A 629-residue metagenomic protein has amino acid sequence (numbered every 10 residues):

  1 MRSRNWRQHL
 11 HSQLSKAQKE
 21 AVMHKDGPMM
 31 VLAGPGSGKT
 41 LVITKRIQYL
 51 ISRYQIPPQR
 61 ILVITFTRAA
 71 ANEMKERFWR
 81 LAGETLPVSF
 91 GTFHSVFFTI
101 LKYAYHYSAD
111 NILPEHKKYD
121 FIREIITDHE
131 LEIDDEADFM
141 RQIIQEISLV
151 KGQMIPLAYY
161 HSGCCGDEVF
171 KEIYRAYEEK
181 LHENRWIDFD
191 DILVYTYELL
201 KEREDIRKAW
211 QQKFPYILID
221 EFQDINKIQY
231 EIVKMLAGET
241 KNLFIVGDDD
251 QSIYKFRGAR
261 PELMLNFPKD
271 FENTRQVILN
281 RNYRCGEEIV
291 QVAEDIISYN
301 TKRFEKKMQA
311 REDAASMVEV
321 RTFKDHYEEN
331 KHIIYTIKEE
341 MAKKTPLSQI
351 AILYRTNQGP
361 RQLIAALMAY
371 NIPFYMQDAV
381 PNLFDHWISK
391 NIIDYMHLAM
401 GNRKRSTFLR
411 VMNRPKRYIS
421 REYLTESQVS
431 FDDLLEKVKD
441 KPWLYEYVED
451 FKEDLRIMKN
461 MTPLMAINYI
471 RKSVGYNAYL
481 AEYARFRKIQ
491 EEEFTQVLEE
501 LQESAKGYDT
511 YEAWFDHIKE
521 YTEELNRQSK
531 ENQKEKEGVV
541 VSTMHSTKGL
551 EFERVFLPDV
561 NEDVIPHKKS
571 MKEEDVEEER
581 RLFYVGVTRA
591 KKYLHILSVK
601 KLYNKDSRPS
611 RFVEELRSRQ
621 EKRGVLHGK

Functional and structural regions predicted by a protein language model:
M1-N111, K208, Q291-E294, T588: P-loop NTPase Walker
R7, S12-M23, G27-V31, L62 (+4 more regions): Conserved helicase NTPase motor core
K25, T85-P87, H106-D191, F214 (+1 more regions): ATP-hydrolysis module of ASCE/P-loop NTPase motor domains, specifically the Walker B Asp-Glu catalytic pair
P35-I43, E272-R275, N280-P373, M400-G401: Helicase P-loop NTPase motor core
S89-F97, L218-E221, V246, T356 (+4 more regions): Conserved helicase core region in the C-terminal RecA-like lobe
D313-S316, K344-P463: ATPase/helicase motor core of nucleic-acid motors
K437-S546, H567, Q620-G628: Accessory C-terminal helicase-associated subdomains
K601-K629: Helicase C-terminal subdomain and adjacent C-terminal extension
